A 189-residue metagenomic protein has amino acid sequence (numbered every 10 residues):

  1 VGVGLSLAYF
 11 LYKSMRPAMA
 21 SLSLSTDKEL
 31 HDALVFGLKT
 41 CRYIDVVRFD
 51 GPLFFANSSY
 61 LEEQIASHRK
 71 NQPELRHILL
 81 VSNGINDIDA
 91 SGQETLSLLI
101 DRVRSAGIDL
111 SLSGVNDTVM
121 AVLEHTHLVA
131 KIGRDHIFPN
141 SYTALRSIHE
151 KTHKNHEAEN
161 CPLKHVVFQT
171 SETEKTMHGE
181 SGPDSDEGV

Functional and structural regions predicted by a protein language model:
V1-L22: Flexible hinge motifs at transmembrane-helix junctions and intramembrane kinks/re-entrant loops in multi-pass membrane
M15-V189: Cytosolic C-terminal regulatory domains/tails of membrane transporters and channels
